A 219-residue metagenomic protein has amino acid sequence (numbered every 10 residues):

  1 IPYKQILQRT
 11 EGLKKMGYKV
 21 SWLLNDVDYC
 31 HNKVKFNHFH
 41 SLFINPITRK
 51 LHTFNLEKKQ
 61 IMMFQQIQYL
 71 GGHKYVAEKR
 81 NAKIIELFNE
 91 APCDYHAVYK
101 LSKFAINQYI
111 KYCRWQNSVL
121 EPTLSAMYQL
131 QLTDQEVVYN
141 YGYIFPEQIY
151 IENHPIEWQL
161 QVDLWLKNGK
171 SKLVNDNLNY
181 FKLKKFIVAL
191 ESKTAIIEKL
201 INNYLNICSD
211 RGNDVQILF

Functional and structural regions predicted by a protein language model:
P2-R49: Catalytic cores of nucleic-acid endonucleases
K35-F219: Non-catalytic C-terminal interaction segments of nucleic acid-processing enzymes
